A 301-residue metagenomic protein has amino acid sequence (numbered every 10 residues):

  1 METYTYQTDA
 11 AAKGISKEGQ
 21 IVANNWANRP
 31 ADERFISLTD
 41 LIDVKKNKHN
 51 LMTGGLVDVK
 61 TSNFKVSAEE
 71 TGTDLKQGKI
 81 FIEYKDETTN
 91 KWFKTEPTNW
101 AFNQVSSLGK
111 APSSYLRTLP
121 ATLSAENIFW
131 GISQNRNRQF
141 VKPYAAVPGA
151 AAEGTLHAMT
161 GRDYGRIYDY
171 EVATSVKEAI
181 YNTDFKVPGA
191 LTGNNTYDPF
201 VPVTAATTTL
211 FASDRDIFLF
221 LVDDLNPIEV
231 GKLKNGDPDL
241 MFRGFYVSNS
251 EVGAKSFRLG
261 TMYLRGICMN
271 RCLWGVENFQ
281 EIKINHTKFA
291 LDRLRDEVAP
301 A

Functional and structural regions predicted by a protein language model:
E2-S175, D184, N195-Y197: Feature for intrinsically disordered/low-complexity regulatory segments and propeptides
A158, Y164-A301: Intrinsic disorder/low-complexity polar-acidic segments
